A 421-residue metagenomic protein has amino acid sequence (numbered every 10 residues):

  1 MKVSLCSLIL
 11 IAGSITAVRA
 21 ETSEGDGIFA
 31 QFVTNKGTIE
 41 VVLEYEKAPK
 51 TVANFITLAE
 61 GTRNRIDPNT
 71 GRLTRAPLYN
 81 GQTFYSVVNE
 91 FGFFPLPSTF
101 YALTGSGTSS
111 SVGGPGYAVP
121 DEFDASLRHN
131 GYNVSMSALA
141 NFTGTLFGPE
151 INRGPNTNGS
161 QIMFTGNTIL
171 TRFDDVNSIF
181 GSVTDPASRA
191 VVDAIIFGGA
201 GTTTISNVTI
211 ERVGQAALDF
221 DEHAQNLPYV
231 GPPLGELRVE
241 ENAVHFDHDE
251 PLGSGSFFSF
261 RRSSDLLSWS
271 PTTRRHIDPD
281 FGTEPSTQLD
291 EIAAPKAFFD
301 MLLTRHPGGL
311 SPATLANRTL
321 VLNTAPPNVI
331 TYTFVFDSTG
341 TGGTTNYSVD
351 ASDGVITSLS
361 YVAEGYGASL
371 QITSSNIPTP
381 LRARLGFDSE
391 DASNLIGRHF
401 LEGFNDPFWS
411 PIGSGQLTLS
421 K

Functional and structural regions predicted by a protein language model:
S4-S14: Bacterial N-terminal signal peptides
V18-G255, D265-L267, D278-S286, I292-P295 (+1 more regions): Cyclophilin-like peptidyl-prolyl cis-trans isomerases
F32-T38, A325-V329, D350-I356, N376-P380 (+1 more regions): Glycine-centered tight beta-turn/hairpin loop motif at sheet-sheet or coil-to-beta transitions
F258-F260, F299: Short beta-strand elements bearing conserved aromatic residues within extracellular beta-rich modules
R261-S268, D350-S352, E364-Y366, S375-I377 (+1 more regions): Change "in extracellular beta-sheet-rich domains … of secreted and cell-surface proteins" to "in beta-sheet-rich domains
P307-I330, G397-E402: Tryptophan-anchored aromatic micro-motifs
N323-G367: N-terminal glycine/threonine-rich, aromatic-flanked beta-hairpin/loop signature
T373-K421: Beta-sheet ligand-binding and adhesion/scaffold domains
